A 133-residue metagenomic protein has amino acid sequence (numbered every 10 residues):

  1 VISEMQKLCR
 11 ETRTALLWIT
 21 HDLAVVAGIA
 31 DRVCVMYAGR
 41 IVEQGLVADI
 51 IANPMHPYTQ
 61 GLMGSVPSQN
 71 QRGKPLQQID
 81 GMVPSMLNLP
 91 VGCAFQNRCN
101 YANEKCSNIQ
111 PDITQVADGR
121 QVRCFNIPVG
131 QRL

Functional and structural regions predicted by a protein language model:
V1-P75: P-loop NTP-binding/switch modules centered on Walker-like glycine-rich loops
L46-L133: Short catalytic/signature loops enriched in Gly
